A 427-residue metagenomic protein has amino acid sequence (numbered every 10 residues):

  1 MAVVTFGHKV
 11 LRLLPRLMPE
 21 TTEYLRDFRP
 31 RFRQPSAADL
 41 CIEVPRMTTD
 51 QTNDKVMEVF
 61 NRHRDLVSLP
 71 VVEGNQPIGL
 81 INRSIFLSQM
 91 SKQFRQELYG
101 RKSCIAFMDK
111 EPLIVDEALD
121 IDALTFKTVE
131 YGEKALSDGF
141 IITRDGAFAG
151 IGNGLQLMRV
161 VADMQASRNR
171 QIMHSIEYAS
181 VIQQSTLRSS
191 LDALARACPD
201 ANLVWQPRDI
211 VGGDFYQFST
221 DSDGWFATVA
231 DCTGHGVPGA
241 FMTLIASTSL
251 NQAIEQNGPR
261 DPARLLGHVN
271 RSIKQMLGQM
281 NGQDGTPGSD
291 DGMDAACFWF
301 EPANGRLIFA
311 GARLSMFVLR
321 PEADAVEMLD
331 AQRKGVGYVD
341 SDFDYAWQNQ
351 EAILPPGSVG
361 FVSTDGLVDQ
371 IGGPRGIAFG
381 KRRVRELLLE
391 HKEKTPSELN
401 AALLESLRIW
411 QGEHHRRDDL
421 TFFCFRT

Functional and structural regions predicted by a protein language model:
L11-E43, N82-S137, N153-H174, Y178 (+1 more regions): Tandem CBS (Bateman) regulatory domains
A38-L40, T49-S68, E133: Sensory modules in modular signal-transduction proteins
D39-T49, E111-V115, T186-R188, L250-I254 (+1 more regions): Short regulatory/linker helices and ligand/cofactor-binding micro-motifs at input modules
D50-E58, D122-T125, A179-S180, Q184 (+3 more regions): Short amphipathic alpha-helical segments
D50-Q51, D116-D122, D330-R333: Short loop/turn segments at beta-alpha junctions that line or gate ligand-sensing/allosteric surfaces
F60-R64, L69-F86, T128, D138-L157 (+1 more regions): A glycine-centered beta-loop-beta connector
S167-P355, V359-G360, H414-T427: … and, occasionally, acidic/histidine-rich disordered N-termini of signaling adaptors
P238-N257, E327, L354, S358-H414: Active-site-proximal, acidic helix/loop segment immediately C-terminal to a metal-coordinating Asp/Glu
